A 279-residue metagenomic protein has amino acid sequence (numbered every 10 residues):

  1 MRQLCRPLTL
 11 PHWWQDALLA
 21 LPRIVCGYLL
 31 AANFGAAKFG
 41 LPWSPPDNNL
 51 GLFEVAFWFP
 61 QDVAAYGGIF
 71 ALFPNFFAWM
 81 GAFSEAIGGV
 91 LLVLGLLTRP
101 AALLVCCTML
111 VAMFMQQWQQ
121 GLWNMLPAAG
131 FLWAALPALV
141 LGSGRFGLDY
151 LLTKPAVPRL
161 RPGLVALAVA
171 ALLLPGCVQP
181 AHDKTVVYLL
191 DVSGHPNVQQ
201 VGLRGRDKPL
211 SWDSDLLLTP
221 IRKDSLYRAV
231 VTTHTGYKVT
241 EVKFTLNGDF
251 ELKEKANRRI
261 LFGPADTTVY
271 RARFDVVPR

Functional and structural regions predicted by a protein language model:
M1-L52, L72-F83, I87, L94-V178: Extended, low-polarity transmembrane helix blocks
P46-F70: Perimembrane loop-to-helix junctions flanking transmembrane segments
L50-G51, Y188-S193: Aromatic/hydrophobic beta-strand junction motif of beta-rich domains
C177-L189: Bacterial Sec signal peptide processing site at the extreme N-terminus
Q179, T268-R279: Compositionally biased low-complexity segments at domain edges in trafficked proteins and select soluble regulators
G194-Y237, N247-G263: Aromatic-rich carbohydrate-binding modules that target alpha-glucans
K238-V242: Exposed beta-strand face motif in extracellular beta-rich ectodomains
